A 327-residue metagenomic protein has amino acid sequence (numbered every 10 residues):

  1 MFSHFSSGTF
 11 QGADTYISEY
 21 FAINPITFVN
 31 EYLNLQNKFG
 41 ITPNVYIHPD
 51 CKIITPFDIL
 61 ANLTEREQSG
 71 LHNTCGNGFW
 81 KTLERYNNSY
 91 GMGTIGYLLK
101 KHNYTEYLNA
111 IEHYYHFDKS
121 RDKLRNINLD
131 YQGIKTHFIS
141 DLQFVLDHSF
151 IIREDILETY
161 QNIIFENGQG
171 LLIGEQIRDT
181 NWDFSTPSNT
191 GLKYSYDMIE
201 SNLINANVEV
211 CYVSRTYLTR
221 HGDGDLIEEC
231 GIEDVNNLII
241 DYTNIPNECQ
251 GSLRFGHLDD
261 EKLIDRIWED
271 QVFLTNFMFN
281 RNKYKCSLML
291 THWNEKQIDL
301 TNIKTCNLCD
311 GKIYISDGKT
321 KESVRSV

Functional and structural regions predicted by a protein language model:
M1-V327: Non-transmembrane, aqueous-exposed alpha-helical and coiled segments at domain scale
